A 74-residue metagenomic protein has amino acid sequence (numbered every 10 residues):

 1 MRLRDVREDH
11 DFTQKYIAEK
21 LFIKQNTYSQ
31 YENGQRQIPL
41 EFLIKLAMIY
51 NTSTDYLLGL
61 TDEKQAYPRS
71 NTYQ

Functional and structural regions predicted by a protein language model:
R2-K20, T72: Short basic helix-loop element that most often maps to the first helix and adjoining turn of HTH DNA-binding modules
L3, I17-A18, Y28-Y31, L57: Conserved hydrophobic/aromatic packing and binding residues within compact polymer-binding modules
L3, Q14, Q25, L40-L43: Helix-turn-helix DNA-binding elements, focusing on the entry/boundary residues of the two helices that contact DNA
D5, D9, I49-T52, E63: Conserved amphipathic alpha-helical interaction elements at protein-protein interfaces in regulatory, energy-coupling
D9, L58-Q74: Short, charged recognition helix plus adjacent turn of helix-turn-helix-like nucleic-acid-binding domains
F22, E41-Y56: DNA major-groove recognition helix of helix-turn-helix/homeodomain DNA-binding modules
F22-Q37: Recognition helix of helix-turn-helix/homeodomain-like DNA-binding domains that insert into the DNA major groove
